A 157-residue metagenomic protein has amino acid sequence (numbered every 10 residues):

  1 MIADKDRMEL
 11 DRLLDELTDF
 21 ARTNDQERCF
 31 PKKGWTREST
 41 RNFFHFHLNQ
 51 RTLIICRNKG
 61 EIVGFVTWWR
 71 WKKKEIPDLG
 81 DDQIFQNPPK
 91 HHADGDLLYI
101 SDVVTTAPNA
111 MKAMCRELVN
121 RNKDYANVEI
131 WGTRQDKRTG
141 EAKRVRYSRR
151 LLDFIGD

Functional and structural regions predicted by a protein language model:
M1-S39: Short amphipathic alpha-helix that is part of the acyltransferase structural core
R37, R41, C115-R116: Short amphipathic alpha-helical segment that frequently serves as the phosphate-/nucleotide-binding helix
R41-I55, W71-E75: A short helix-loop-beta-strand connector motif used in the catalytic cores of GNAT acetyltransferases and, in some
I55-R70: Conserved beta-strand in the GNAT
W68-W71, V103-T105: Beta-hairpin (beta-strand-turn-beta-strand) motif
D78-R150: Acyl-donor binding region in acyl/amide transferases
R150-D157: Acidic, Ser/Thr-rich peripheral helices and adjacent loops at domain boundaries
